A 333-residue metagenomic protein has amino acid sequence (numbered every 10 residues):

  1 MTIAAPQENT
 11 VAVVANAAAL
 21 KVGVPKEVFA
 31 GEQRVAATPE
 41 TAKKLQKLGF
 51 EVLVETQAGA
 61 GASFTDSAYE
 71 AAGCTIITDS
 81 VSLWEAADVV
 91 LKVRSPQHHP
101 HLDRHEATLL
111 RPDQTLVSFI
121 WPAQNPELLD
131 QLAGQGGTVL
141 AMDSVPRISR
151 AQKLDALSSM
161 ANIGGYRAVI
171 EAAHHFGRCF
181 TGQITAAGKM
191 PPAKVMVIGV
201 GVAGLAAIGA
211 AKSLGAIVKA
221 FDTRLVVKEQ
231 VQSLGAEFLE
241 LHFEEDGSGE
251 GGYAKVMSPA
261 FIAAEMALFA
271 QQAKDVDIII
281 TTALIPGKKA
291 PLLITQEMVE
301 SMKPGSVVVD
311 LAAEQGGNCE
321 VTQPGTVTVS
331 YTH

Functional and structural regions predicted by a protein language model:
T2-K21, E27, P96-H98, L102-K194: Glycine/serine-rich phosphate-binding loop and adjoining beta1-alpha1 elements at the start of nucleotide-handling
P25-K26, G31-G59, Q183-Q272: Glycine-rich phosphate/diphosphate-binding loop of Rossmann-like nucleotide-binding domains
G31-A36, H98-A107, I285-L293, C319-E320: Glycine/threonine-rich flexible loop motifs
A42, D66, L129, V169 (+3 more regions): Generic hydrophobic/aromatic pocket-lining and core-packing "Φ" positions
E55-T75: N-terminal beta-loop-helix "entrance" segment that forms/cooperates in small-molecule cofactor or anionic ligand
C74-D88, P96, S248-I279, A283-E300: A structured beta-alpha segment of the ubiquitous adenosine-cofactor-binding alpha/beta core
R111-L128, T138, I279-V327: ADP-ribose/adenylate-binding Rossmann-like module
Y331-H333: Conserved small/polar residues in nucleotide/adenosyl-binding loops
